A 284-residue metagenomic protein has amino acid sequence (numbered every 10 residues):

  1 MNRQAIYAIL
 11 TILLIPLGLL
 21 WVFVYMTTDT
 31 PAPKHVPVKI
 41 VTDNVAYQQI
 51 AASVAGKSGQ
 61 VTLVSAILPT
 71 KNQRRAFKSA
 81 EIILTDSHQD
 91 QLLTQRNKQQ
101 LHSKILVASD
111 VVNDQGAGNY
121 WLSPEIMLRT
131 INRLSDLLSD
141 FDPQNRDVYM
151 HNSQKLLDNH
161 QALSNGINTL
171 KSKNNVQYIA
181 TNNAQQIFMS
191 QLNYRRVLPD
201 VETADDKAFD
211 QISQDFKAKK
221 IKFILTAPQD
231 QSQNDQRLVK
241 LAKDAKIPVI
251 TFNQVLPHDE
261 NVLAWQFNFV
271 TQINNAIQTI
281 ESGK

Functional and structural regions predicted by a protein language model:
I9-F23: Hydrophobic membrane-insertion alpha-helices, especially the h-region of bacterial N-terminal signal peptides
W21-H35: Sec-dependent signal peptide cleavage junction
P37-A55, L63-K71, S87, P228-Q231 (+1 more regions): Extracytoplasmic "Venus flytrap"
V38-K39, I221-K284: Structured C-terminal subdomain patch of bacterial secreted/periplasmic proteins
V41-N44, V176-N183: Short periplasmic/luminal acceptor-recognition loop of GT-C membrane glycosyltransferases, typified by
A55-Q73, Q185-S213, T251-V262: Alpha-helical, coiled-coil/dimerization segments enriched in small aliphatic residues
S58-D140, V239-A245: Acidic/His-rich segments in extracytoplasmic proteins that coordinate ligands and/or metal ions
D110-Q177, V255-K284: Extracytoplasmic substrate-binding proteins
